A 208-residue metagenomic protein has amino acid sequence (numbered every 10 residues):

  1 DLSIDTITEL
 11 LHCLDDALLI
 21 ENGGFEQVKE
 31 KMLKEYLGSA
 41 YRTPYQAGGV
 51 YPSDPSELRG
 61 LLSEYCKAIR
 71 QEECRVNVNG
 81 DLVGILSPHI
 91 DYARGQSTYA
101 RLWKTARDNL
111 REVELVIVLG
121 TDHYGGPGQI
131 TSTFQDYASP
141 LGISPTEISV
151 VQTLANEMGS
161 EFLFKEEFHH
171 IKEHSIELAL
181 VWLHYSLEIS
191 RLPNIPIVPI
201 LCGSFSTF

Functional and structural regions predicted by a protein language model:
D1-A47: Long, charge-rich, low-complexity alpha-helical segments
A40-F208: Active-site histidine-anchored catalytic micro-motif
